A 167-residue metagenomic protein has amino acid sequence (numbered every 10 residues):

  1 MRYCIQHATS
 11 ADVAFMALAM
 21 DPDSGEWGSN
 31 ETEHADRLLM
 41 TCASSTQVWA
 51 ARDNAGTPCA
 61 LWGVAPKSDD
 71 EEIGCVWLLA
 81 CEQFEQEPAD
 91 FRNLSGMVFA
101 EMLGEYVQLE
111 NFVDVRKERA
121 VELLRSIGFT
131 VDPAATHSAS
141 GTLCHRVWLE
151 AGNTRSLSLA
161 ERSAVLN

Functional and structural regions predicted by a protein language model:
M1-L18: A short beta-loop-alpha structural element at the N-terminal edge of CoA-dependent acyl/N-acetyltransferase catalytic
G28-Q47: Active-site rim helix/loop that mediates acceptor-substrate recognition in acyltransferases
S45, R52-D53, N153-S156, V165-N167: Charged interaction scaffolds used for protein-protein
S45-V64: Conserved beta-hairpin
E71-E85: Conserved acetyl-CoA binding element of GNAT-fold acetyltransferases
E87-E101, E122, S126: Conserved acetyl-CoA-binding loop-helix of GNAT-fold acetyltransferases
L109-R125, H137-A139: Conserved beta-strand-loop-alpha-helix junction that forms the acyl-donor binding cleft
F112, T130-H145: Conserved catalytic-core motifs of GNAT/GCN5-like acyltransferases
